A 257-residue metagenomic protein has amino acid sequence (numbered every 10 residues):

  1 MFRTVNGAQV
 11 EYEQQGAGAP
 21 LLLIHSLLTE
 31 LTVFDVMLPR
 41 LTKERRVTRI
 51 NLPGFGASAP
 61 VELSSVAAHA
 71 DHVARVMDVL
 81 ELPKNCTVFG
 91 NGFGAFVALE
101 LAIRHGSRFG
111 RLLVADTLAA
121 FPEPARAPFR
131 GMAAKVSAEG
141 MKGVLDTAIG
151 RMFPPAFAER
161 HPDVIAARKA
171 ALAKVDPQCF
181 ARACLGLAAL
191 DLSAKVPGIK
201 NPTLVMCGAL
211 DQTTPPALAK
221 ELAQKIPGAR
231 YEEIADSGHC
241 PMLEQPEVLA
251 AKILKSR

Functional and structural regions predicted by a protein language model:
A8-A59: Conserved HGGG/HGGXW glycine-rich cap/lid loop of the alpha/beta-hydrolase fold
V36-P39, T48-F89, R104, A251: Active-site loop/oxyanion-hole signature of alpha/beta-hydrolase fold enzymes
G90, G94, A98: Gly/Ala-rich beta-loop-alpha elbow adjacent to hydrolase catalytic centers
L99-R104, F109-L145: Flexible "cap/lid" loop of the alpha/beta hydrolase fold
E123-A127, E139-G198: Conserved alpha/beta-hydrolase catalytic His-Asp/Glu region
I199, V205-C207, D211: Short beta-strand/loop motif that positions the catalytic acidic residue of the alpha/beta-hydrolase fold
Q212-L218: Conserved alpha/beta-hydrolase "acid-adjacent" motif
S237-P246: Catalytic histidine-centered segment of alpha/beta-hydrolase-like enzymes
